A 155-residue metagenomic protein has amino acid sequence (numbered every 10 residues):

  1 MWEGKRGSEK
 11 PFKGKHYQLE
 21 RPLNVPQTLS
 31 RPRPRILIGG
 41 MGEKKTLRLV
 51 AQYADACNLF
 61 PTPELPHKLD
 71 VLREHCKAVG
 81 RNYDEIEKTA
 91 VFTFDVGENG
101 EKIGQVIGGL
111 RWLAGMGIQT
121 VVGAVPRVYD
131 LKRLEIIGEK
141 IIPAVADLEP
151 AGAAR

Functional and structural regions predicted by a protein language model:
M1-R155: Active-site-adjacent structural elements that line small-molecule/cofactor binding pockets in enzymes
